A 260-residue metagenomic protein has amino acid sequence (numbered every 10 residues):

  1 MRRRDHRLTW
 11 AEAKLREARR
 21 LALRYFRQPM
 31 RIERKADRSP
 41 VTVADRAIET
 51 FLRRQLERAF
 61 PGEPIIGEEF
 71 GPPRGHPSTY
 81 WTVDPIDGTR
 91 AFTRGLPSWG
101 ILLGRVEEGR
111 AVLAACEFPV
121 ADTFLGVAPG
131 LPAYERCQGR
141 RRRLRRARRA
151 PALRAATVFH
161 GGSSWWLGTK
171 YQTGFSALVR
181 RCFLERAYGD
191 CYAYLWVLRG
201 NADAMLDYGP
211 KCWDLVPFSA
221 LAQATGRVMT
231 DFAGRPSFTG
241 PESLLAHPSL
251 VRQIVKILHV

Functional and structural regions predicted by a protein language model:
M1-I86: N-terminal subdomain of lithium-sensitive/metallo-dependent phosphomonoesterases centered on the IMPase/IPPase/PAP
A11, L15-A18, A114, F218 (+1 more regions): Small-residue (primarily alanine) positions within well-ordered alpha-helices, especially packing/interaction faces
A18, A22, D45, L56 (+7 more regions): Residue-level signal for inorganic ion chemistry
R46, T50, E69, P85-G88 (+5 more regions): Generic detector of well-ordered alpha-helical packing
G71, L96, E117, G130 (+3 more regions): Residue-level structural signal for beta-strand termini and adjacent loop
G75-Y134: DPxDG-like acidic metal-binding loop motif
V106-R110, V120, P129-P132, Q138-G139 (+3 more regions): Short loop segments at secondary-structure junctions
R146-V260: An extended, acidic
